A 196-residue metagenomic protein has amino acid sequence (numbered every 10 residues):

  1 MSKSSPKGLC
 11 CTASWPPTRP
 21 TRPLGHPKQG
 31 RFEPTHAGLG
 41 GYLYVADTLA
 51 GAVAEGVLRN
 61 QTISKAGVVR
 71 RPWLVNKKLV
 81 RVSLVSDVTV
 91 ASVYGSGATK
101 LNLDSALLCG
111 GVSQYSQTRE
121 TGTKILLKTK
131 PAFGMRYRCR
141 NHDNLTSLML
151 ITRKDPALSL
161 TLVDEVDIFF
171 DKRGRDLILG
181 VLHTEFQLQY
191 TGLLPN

Functional and structural regions predicted by a protein language model:
M1-P27, T62-N196: Active-site and NAD+-binding cores of ADP-ribose-processing enzymes
F32-S64: Extended catalytic/binding region for NAD+/ADP-ribose chemistry, centered on the ART fold
